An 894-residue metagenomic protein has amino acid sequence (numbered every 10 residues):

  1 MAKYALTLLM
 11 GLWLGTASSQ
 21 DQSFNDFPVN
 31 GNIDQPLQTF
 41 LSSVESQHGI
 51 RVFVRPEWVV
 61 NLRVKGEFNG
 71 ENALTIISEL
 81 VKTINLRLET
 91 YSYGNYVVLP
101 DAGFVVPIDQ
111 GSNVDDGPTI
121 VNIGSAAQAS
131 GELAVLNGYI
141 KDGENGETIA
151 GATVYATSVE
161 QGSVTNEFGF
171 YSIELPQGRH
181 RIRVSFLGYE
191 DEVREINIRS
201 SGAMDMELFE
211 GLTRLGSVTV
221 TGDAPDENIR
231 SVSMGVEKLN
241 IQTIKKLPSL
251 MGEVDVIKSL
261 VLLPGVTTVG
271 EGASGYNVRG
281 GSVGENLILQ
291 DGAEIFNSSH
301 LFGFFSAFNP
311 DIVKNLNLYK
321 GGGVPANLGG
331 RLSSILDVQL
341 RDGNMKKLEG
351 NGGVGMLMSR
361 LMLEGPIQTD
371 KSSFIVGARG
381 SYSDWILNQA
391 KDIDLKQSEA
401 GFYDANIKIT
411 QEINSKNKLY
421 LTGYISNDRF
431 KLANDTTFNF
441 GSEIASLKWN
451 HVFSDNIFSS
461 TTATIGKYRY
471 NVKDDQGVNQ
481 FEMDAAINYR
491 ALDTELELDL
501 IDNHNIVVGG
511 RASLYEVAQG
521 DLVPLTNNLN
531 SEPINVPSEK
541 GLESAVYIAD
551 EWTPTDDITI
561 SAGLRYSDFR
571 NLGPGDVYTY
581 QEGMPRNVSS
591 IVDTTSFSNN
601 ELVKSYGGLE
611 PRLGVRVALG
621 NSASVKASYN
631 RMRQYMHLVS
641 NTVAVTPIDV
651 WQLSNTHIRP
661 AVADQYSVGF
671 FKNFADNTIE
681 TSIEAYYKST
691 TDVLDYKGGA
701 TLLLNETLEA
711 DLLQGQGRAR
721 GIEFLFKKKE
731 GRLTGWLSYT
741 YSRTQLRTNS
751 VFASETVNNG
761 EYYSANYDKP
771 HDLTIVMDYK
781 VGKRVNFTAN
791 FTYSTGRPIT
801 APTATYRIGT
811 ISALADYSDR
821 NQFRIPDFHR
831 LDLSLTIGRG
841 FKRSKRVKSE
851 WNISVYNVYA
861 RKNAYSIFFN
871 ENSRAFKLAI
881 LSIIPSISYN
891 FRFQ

Functional and structural regions predicted by a protein language model:
L41, E45-H48, I84, Y91-T157 (+7 more regions): Short, acidic, small-residue-rich periplasmic hinge/interaction motif at the N-terminus of Gram-negative outer-membrane
G117-A127, V164, G188-E190, G202 (+2 more regions): Periplasmic N-terminal accessory/gating domains of Gram-negative outer-membrane beta-barrel systems
V159-F170, G608: Short, acidic Ser/Thr/Gly-rich low-complexity loop/linker segments typical of extracellular and cell-surface proteins
R469, E516-N528, E532, R570-D593 (+4 more regions): Surface-exposed extracellular loop regions of Gram-negative outer-membrane beta-barrel proteins, predominantly
Y489-E495, N535, E543-A545, L653-R659 (+5 more regions): Outer membrane beta-barrel strand-and-loop segments of large Gram-negative receptors, especially TonB-dependent
G509-A623, V751-E755: Signature of Gram-negative outer-membrane beta-barrel scaffolds
Y686-S689, L708-T803: Gram-negative outer-membrane beta-barrel transporters
R784, T792-I811, P826-D832, T836-Q894: C-terminal beta-signal and adjacent terminal beta-strands/loops of Gram-negative outer-membrane beta-barrel proteins
